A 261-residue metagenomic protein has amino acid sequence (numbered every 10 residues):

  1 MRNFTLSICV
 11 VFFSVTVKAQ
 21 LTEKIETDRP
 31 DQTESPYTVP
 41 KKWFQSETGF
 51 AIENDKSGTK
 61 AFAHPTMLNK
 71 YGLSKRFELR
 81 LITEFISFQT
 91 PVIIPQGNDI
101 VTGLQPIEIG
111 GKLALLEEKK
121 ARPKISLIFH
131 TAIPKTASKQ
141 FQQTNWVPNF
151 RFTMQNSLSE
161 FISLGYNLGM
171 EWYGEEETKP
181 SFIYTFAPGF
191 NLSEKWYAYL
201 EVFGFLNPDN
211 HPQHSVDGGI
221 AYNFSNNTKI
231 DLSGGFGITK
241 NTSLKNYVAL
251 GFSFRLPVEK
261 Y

Functional and structural regions predicted by a protein language model:
M1-E23: Bacterial Sec-dependent N-terminal signal peptides
Q20-Y261: Transmembrane beta-barrel domains of Gram-negative outer membranes and organellar outer membranes
